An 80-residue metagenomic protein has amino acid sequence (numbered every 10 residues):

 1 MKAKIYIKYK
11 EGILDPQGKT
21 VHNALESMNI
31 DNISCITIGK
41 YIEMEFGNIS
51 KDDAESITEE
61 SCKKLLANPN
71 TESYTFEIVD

Functional and structural regions predicted by a protein language model:
K2-K4, K8-Y41, E55-D80: Long, contiguous binding/interaction regions
K8-K10, F46-I49: Structural beta->alpha junctions
